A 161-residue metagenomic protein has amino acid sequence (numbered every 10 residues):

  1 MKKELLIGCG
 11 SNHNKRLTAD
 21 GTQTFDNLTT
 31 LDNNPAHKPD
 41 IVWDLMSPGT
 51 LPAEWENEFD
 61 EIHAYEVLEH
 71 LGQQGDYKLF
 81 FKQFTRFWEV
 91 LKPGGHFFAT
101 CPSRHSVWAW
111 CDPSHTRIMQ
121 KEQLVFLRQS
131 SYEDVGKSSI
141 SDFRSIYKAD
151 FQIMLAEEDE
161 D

Functional and structural regions predicted by a protein language model:
K3, D60-E61, H96: Structural motif
K3-G49: Class I SAM-dependent methyltransferase SAM/SAH-binding core
M46-H63: A short acidic, Gly/Pro-enriched loop at the edge of an enzyme's catalytic core that lines a small-molecule cofactor
D60-K78: A short SAM/SAH-binding and catalytic strip from SAM-dependent methyltransferases
L79-P93: A short glycine-rich, Lys/Arg-flanked "PGG" loop and its adjoining helix->strand segment in the class I
G94-C101: Conserved beta-strand signature within the Rossmann-like core of class I S-adenosyl-L-methionine
P102-V107: Short "lid" loop at the C-terminus of a central beta-strand within the Rossmann-like core of SAM-dependent
W110-K148, Q152: Conserved Class I S-adenosyl-L-methionine
